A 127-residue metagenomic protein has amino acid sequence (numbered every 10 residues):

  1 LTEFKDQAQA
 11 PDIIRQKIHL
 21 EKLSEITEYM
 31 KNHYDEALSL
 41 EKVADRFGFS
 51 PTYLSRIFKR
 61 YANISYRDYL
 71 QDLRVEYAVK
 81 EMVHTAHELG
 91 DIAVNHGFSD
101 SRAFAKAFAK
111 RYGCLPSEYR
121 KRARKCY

Functional and structural regions predicted by a protein language model:
L1-I14, Y53: An amphipathic alpha-helical interaction segment
Q7, K59-R60: Sigma70-family region 2
D12, Q16-L20, L40, F47: Conserved phosphate/pyrophosphate-binding and hydrolysis machinery centered on Walker-type P-loop NTPases, extending
S24-E28, N32, A37-E41, R60-S101 (+1 more regions): Terminal helix-turn-helix DNA-binding modules in bacterial transcription factors
R46-F47, H96-G97, F108: Core residues of bacterial helix-turn-helix
Y53-L54, F58, A103-F104, F108: Short hydrophobic/aromatic patch on the recognition helix
K106-Y127: …primarily DNA-binding HTH/wHTH and HhH modules…
